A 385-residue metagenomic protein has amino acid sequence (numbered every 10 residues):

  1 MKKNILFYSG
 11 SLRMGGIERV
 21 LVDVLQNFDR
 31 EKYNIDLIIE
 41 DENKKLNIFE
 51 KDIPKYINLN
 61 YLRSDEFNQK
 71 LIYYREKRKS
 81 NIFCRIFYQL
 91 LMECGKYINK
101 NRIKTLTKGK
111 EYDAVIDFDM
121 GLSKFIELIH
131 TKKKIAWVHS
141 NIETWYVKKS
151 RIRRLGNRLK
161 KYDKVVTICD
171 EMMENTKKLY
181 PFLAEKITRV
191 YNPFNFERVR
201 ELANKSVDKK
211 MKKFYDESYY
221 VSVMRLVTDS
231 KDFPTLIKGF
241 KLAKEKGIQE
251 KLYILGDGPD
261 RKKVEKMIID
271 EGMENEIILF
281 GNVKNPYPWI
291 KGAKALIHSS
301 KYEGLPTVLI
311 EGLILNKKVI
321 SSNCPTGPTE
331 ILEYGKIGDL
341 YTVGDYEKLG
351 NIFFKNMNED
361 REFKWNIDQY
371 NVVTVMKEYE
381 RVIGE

Functional and structural regions predicted by a protein language model:
G15-D23, S218, R225-L242, P259-E265: A conserved mid-protein helix/loop that constitutes part of the nucleotide-sugar donor-binding site
N58-Y61, E265-G281: Nucleotide-activated donor-binding/catalytic signature segment of Leloir-type glycosyltransferases, i.e., the conserved
K124-I126, D163-I187, F194: A short, active-site helix/loop in glycosyltransferases that binds the activated sugar's phosphate group
Y146-K148, E174-K177, E185, P193-D216 (+1 more regions): Acidic anion/phosphate-binding donor-loop and adjacent secondary structure in glycosyltransferase catalytic cores
N282, K301: Aromatic "clamp/platform" in nucleotide-sugar-dependent glycosyltransferases that forms part of the donor/acceptor
K318-S322: Short hydrophobic beta-strand element within catalytic cores of glycosyltransferases and related nucleotide-activated
Y334-Y346, F354-E359: Conserved acidic donor-binding segment of nucleotide-sugar-dependent glycosyltransferases
L340, N358-E385: A charged, aromatic-enriched C-terminal amphipathic alpha-helix characteristic of glycosyltransferases across folds
